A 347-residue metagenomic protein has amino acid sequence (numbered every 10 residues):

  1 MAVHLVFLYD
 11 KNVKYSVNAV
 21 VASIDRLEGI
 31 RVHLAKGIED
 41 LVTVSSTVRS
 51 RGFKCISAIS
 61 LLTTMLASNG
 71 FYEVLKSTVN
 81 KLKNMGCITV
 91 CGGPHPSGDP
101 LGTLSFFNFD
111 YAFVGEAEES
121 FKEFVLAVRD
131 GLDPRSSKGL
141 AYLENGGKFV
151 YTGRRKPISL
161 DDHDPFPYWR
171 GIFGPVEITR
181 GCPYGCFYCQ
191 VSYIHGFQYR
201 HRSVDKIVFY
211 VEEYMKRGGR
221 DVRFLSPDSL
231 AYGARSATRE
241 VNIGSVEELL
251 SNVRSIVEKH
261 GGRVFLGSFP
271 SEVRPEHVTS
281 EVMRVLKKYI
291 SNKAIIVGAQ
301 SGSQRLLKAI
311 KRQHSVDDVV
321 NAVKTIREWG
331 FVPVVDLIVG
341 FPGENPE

Functional and structural regions predicted by a protein language model:
M1-F7, E213-V334, V339-F341: Conserved SAM/AdoMet-binding glycine-rich loop
L8-E28: Short, charged N-terminal beta->alpha structural module
N18, R170-K206, E213: Canonical Radical SAM [4Fe-4S] cluster-binding loop centered on the CxxxCxxC motif and its immediate flanking residues
L34-G153: Glycine-rich beta-alpha loop elements in corrinoid/cobalamin-binding modules across cobalamin-dependent enzymes
F71, L75, F121, I207 (+4 more regions): Aromatic/hydrophobic pocket-lining residues that form the small-molecule binding cavity in soluble enzyme cores
P100-F107, E281-V282, P342-E347: Catalytic cores of alpha/beta
L140, C182, I207, V297: Conserved, mostly hydrophobic/aromatic
A141-I178, D221: N-terminal [4Fe-4S]-dependent radical SAM core
